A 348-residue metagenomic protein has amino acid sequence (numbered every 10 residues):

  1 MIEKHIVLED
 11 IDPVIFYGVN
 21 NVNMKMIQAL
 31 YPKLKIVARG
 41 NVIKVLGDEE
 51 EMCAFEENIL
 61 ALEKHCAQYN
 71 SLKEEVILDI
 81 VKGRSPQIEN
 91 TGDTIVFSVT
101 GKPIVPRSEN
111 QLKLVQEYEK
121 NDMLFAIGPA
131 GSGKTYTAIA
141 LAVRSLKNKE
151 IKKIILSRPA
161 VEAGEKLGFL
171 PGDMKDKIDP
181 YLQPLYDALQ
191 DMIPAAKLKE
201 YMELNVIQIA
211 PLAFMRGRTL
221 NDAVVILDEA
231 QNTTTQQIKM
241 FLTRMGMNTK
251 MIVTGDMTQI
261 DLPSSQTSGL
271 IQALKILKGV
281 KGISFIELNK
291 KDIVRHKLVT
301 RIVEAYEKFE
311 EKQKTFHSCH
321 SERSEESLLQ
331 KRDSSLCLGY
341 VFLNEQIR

Functional and structural regions predicted by a protein language model:
M1-H5, P13-F16, I43-I59, E326: Conserved N-terminal glycine/acidic-rich loop preference
E3-F16, N41, K64-Y69, L329 (+1 more regions): Intrinsic low-complexity, intrinsically disordered or marginally ordered coil/linker segments
I11-Y31: Short amphipathic alpha-helix segments
V37-T91: Interdomain "pre-motor" coupling segment immediately N-terminal to P-loop NTPase/helicase cores
V42, F97-E109, Q116-L227, Q231-F316: Conserved helicase motor core of SF1/SF2 NTP-dependent helicases
E89-V96, N110: Intrinsically disordered, low-complexity linker/loop segments enriched in Gly/Pro and charged/polar residues
H317-H320, D333: Intrinsic-disorder-associated, low-complexity terminal segments enriched in Asp/Asn/His/Tyr and depleted of Lys/Arg
S324-R348: A cross-taxon signal for low-complexity, glycine/charged-rich
